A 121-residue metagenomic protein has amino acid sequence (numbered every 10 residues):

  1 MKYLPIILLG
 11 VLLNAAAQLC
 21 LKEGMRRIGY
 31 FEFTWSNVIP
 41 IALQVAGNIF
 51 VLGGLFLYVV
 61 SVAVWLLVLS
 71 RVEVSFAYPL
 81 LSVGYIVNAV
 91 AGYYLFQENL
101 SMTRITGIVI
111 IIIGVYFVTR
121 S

Functional and structural regions predicted by a protein language model:
M1-S121: Polytopic alpha-helical membrane proteins, predominantly small-molecule transporters/carriers
